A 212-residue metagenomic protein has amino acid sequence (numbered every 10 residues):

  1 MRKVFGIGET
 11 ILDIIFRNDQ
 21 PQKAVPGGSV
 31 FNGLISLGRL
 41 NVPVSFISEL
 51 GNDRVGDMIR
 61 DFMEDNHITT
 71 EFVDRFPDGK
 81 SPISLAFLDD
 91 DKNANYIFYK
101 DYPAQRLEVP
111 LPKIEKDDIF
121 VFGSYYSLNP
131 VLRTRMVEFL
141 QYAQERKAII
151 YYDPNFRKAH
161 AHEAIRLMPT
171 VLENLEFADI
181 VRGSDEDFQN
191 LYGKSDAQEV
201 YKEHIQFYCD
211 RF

Functional and structural regions predicted by a protein language model:
M1-T69: Glycine-rich phosphate/adenosyl-contacting loop at the front of the ribokinase-like
K3-F5, D118-I119, I180: Structural motif
N18, Q22, L128-T134, A161-A164 (+1 more regions): Glycine/threonine-rich flexible loop motifs
G38, E64, Q141-E145, L175: Anion (oxyanion) recognition and catalysis
P43-S124: Conserved N-terminal subdomain of the carbohydrate kinase-like
D101, Y125, N155-A159, E186: Active-site beta-loop-alpha junctions enriched in small/polar residues
R146, H160-F212: Conserved phosphate/ATP/ADP-binding segment of small-molecule kinases
K147-P154: Short beta-strand/loop segments at the ligand-binding rim of alpha/beta enzyme cores
